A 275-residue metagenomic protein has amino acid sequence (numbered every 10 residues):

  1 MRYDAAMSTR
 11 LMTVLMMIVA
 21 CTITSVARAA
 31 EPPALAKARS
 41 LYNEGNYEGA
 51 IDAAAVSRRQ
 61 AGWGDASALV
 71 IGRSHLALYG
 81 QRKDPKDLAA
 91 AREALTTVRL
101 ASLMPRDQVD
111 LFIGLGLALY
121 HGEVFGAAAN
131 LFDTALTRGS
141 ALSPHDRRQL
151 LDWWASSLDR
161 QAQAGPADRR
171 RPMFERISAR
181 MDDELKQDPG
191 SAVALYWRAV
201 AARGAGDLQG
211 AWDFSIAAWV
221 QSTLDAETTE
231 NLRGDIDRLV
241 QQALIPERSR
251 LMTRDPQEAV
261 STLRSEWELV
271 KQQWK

Functional and structural regions predicted by a protein language model:
A27-Y79, P85, A89, R264-K275: N-terminal leader/linker segments that initiate helical-solenoid repeat arrays
G62, L103-R106, S140, P189 (+1 more regions): Short coil turns that delineate tetratricopeptide repeat
P172, E227-K275: Terminal, low-structured helical/coil segments at or just beyond the last alpha-helical repeat
P172-M173, L208-A226, Q241, D255: TPR/TPR-like (Sel1-like) alpha-helical repeat modules
